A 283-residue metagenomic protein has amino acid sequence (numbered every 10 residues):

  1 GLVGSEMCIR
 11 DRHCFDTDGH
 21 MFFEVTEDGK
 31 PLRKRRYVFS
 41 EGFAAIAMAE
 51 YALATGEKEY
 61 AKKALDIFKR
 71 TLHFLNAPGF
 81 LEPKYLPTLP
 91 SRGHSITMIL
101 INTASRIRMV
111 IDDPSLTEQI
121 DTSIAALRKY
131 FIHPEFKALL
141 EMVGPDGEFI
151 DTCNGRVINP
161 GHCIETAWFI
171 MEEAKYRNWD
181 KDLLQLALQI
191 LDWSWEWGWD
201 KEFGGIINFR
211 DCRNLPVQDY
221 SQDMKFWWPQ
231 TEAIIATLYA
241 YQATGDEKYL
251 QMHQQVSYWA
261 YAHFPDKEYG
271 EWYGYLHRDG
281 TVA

Functional and structural regions predicted by a protein language model:
G1, E27-E41, K84-T97, T103 (+3 more regions): Solvent-exposed loop and edge beta-strand segments that line ligand/cofactor-binding and catalytic clefts
G1, F43-E57, I101-P114, E165-W179 (+1 more regions): Well-ordered alpha-helical scaffold segments within catalytic/enzyme domains
L2-I9: Short, small-residue-biased leader/transition segments that mark boundaries at the very start of proteins
D11-L53: Well-ordered mid-protein domain cores that form the structural environment of catalytic cofactors
R12, L53, K69-H73, R128-K129 (+4 more regions): Amphipathic alpha-helical segments of tetratricopeptide repeats
D16-F22, W197-F209, Q218-I234, L238 (+1 more regions): CBM-like carbohydrate-recognition segments
R35-E82, S91-G93: Internal, well-ordered domain-core segments that constitute the primary functional module of diverse proteins
G79-F80, G93-F209, Q251: Extended ligand-binding clefts on enzyme/binding-domain cores
